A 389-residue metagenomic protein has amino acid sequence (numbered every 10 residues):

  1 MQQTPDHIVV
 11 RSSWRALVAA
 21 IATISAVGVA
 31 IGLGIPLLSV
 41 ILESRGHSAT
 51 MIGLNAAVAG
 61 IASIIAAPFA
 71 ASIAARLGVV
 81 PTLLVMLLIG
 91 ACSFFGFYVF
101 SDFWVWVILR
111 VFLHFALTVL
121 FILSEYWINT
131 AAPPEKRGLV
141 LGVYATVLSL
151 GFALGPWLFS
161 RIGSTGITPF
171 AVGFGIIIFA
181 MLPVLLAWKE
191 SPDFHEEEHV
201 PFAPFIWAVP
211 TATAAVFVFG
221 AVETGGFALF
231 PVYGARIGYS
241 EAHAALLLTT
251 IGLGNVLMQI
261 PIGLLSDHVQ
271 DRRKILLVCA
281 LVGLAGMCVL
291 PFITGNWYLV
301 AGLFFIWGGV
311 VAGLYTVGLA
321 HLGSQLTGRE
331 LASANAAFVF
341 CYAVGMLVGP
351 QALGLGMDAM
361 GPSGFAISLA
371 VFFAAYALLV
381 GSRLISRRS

Functional and structural regions predicted by a protein language model:
R11-G60, V209-V216, E223-Y233, I237 (+1 more regions): Helix-loop boundary and gating motifs at the non-cytosolic
A66-G78, G163, Q259-D271, M357-D358: Helix-to-loop junctions at the C-terminal end of transmembrane segments in multipass secondary transporters
P81-F95, F174, K274-C288, A370: Structural signature of the two symmetry-related core transmembrane helices
V111-T146: Cytoplasmic helix-loop-helix junction between adjacent transmembrane helices in 12-TM secondary transporters
V119-A132, A312-L326: Intracellular juxtamembrane helix-capping segments at the cytosolic ends of symmetry-related transmembrane helices
S160, F174-F194, L379-R383: C-terminal membrane-cytosol helix-exit motif in multi-pass small-molecule transporters
R272-T316: C-terminal transmembrane helical hairpin of 12-TM major facilitator-type secondary transporters
R329-D358: A late C-terminal transmembrane helix in Major Facilitator Superfamily
